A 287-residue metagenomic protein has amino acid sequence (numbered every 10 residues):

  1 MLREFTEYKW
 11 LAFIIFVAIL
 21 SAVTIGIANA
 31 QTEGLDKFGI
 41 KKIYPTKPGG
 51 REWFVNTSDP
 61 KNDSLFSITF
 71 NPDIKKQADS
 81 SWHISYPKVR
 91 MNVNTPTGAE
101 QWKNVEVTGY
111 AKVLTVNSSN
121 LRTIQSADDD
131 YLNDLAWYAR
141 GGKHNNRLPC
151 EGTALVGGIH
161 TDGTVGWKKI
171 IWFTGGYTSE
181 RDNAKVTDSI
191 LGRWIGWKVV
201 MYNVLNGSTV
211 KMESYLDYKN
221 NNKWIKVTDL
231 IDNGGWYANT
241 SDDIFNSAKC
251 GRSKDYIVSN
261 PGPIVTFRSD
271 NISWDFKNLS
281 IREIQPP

Functional and structural regions predicted by a protein language model:
M1-E7: N-terminal secretory signal peptides that target proteins for export/translocation
I14-A22: Bacterial N-terminal signal peptides
Q31-F70: Extracellular carbohydrate-recognition regions
E33-L35, G235-P287: Ligand-recognition surfaces built from glycine- and aromatic
N71, K75-F173, E283: Secretory/extracellular carbohydrate-interaction modules and structurally similar beta-sandwich "look-alikes"
G98, N183-R193, Y202-L205, R268: Exposed beta-sheet edge/beta-hairpin loop segments within beta-rich domains
N104-L114, Y138, W194-Y202, E213-Y215 (+2 more regions): Residues within well-ordered beta-strands of beta-sheet-rich folds
I190-S241: Carbohydrate-binding surfaces in secreted/extracellular proteins
